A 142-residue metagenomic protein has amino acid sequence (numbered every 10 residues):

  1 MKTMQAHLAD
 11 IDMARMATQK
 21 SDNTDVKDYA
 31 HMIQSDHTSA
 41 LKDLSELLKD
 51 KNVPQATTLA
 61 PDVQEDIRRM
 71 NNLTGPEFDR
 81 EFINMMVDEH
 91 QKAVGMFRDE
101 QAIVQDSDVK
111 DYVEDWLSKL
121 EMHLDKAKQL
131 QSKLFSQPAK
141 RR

Functional and structural regions predicted by a protein language model:
M1-R142: His/Met- and acidic-residue-enriched segments that coordinate or traffic transition-metal cofactors and support
